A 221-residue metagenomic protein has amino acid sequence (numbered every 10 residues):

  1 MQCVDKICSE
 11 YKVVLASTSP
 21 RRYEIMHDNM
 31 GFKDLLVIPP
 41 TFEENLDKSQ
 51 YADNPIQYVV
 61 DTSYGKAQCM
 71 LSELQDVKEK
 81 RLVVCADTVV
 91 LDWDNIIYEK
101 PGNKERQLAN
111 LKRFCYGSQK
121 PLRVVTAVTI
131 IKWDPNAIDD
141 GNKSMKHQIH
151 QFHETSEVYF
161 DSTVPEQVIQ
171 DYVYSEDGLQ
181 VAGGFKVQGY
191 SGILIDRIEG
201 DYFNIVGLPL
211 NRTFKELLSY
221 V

Functional and structural regions predicted by a protein language model:
Q2-D5, Y11, A52-V221: Anionic-ligand binding patches
Q2-F32: N-terminal beta1-alpha1 ligand-phosphate binding loop
T18, P40, W133: Cofactor-binding loop segments of dinucleotide-utilizing enzymes, especially the Rossmann-like FAD- and NAD(P)+-binding
R21, E43-N45, N136: Surface-exposed, flexible loop/turn segments at secondary-structure boundaries
H27, I38-P39, E99: Residue-level detector of conserved, well-ordered beta-strand and adjacent loop positions that form binding/recognition
D34-N45: A short beta-strand-loop structural module common to alpha/beta enzyme folds
N45-Y51: Short, charged, surface-exposed secondary-structure boundary motifs
